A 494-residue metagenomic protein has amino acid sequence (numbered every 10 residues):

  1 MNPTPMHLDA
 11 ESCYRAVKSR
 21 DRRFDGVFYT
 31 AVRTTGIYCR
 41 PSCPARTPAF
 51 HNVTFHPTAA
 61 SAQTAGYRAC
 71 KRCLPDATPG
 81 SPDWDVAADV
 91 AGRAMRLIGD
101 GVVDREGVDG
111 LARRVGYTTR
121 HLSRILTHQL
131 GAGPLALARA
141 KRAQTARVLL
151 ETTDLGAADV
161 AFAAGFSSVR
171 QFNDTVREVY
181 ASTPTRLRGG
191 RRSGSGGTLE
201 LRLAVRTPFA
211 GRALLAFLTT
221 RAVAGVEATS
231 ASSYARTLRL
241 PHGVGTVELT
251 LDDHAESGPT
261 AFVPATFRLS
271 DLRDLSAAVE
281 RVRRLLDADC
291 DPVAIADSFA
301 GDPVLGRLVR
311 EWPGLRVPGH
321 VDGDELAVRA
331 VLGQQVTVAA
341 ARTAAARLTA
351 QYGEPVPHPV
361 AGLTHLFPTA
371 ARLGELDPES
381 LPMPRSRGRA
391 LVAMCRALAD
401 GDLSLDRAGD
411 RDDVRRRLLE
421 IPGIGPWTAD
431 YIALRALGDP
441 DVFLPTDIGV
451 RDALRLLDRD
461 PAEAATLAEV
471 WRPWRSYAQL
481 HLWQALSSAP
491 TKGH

Functional and structural regions predicted by a protein language model:
M1-H494: HhH-family (HhH-GPD) DNA N-glycosylase catalytic core used in base-excision repair
